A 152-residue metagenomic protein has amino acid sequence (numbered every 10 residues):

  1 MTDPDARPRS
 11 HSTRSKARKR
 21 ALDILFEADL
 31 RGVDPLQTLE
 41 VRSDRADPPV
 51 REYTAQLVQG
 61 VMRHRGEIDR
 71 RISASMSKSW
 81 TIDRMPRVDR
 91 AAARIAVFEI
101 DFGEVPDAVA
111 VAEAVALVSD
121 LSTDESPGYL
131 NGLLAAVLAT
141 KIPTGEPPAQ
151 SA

Functional and structural regions predicted by a protein language model:
M1-A152: N-terminal interaction/assembly modules
